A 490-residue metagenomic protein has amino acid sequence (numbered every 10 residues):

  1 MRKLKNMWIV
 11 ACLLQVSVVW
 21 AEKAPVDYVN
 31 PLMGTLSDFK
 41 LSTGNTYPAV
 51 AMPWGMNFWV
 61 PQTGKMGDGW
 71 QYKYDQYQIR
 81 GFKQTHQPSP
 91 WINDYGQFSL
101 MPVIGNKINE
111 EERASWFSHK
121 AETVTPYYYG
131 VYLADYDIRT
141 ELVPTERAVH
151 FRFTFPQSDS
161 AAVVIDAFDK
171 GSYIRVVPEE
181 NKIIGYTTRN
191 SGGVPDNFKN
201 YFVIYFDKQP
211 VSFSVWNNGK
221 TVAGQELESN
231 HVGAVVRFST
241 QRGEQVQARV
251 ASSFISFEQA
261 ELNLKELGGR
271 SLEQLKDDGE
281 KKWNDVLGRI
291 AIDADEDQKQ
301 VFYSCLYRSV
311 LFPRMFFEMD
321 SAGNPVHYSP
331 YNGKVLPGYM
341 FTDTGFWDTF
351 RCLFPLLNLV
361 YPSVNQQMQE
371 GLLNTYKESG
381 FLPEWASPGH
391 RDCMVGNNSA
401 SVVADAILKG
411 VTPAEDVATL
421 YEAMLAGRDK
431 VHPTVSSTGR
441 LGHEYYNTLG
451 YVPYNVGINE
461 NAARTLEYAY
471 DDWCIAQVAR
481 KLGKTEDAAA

Functional and structural regions predicted by a protein language model:
M1-K23: Bacterial Sec-dependent N-terminal signal peptides
E22-F354, N358-S401, I407-L466, Y470-A490: Accessory carbohydrate-recognition regions in carbohydrate-active enzymes
